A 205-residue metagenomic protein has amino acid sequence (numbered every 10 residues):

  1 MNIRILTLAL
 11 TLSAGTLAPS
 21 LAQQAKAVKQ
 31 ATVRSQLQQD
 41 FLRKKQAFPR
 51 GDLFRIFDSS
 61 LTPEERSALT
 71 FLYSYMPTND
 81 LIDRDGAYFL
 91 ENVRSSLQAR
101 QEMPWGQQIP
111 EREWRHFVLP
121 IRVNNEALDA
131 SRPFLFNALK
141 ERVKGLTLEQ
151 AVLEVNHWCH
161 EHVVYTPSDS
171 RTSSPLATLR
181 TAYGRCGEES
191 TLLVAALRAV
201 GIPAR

Functional and structural regions predicted by a protein language model:
M1, G15, P19-A22: Nuclease and nuclease-like effector domains acting on nucleic acids or nucleotide cofactors
M1-T7: Bacterial N-terminal signal peptides that target proteins for export
T7-T16: Bacterial N-terminal signal peptides
L8, L139-E141, S190: Short alpha-helical segments and helix-capping/turn motifs at coil-helix boundaries
S20-N156, E161, S168, T178 (+1 more regions): N-terminal accessory/pre-domain segments preceding catalytic cores
V155, A182-R205: Cysteine-centered nucleophilic/redox motifs
V164-D169, Y183: Aromatic-lined, polymer-binding surfaces characteristic of secreted/periplasmic polysaccharide-degrading enzymes
S173-A177: Membrane-embedded alpha-helical bundles of multi-pass integral membrane proteins
